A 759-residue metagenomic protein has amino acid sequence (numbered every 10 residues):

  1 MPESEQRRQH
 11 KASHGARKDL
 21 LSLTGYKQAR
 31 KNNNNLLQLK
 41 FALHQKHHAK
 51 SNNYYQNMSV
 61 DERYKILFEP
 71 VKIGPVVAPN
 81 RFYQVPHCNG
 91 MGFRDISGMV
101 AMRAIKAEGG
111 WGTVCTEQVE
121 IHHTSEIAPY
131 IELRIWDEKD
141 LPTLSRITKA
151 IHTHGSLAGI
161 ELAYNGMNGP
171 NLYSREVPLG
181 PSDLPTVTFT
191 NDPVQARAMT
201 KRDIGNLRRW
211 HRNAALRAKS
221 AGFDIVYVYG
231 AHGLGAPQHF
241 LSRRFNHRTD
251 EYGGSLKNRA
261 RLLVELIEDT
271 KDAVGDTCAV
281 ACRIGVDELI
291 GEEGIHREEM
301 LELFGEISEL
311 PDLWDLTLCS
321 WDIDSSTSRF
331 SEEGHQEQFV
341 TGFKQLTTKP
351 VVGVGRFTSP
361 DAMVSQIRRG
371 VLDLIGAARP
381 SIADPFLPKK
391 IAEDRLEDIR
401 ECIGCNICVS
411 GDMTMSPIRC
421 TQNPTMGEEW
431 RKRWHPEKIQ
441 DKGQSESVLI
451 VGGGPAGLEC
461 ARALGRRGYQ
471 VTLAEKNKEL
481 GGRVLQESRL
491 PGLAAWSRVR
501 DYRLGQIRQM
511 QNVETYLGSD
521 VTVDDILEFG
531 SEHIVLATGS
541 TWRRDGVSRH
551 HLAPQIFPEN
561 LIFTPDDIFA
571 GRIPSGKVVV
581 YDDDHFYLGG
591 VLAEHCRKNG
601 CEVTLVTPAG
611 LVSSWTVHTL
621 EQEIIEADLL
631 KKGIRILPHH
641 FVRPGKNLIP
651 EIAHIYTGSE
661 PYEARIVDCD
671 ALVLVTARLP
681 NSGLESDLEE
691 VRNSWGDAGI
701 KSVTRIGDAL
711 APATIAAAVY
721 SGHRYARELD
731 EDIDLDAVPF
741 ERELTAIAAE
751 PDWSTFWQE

Functional and structural regions predicted by a protein language model:
K11, G15, A42-Q45, A49: Short hydrophobic alpha-helical segments enriched in small aliphatic residues
L20, L36, Q45-H48: Short hydrophobic targeting helices and cationic amphipathic motifs that mediate membrane/organellar targeting
N33, L43-H44, N52-V451, P455 (+5 more regions): Flavin-dependent oxidoreductase catalytic cores
W314, L449-E514, D582-L620, I624 (+3 more regions): Beta1-alpha1 glycine-rich phosphate/pyrophosphate-binding loop at the start of Rossmann-like nucleotide-binding domains
L318, R379, T538-G539, D582 (+1 more regions): Glycine-rich, N-terminal phosphate-binding loop of Rossmann-like dinucleotide-binding domains
M426-D441, Q506-Q509, T515, R543-N599 (+1 more regions): Glycine-rich dinucleotide-binding loop and its adjacent helix/turn
S497-R543, F557-E559, D566-D567, P574 (+2 more regions): A Rossmann-like FAD-binding core segment of flavoenzymes
Y587-G590, I706-D752: A conserved FAD-binding loop/helix module that cradles the flavin
